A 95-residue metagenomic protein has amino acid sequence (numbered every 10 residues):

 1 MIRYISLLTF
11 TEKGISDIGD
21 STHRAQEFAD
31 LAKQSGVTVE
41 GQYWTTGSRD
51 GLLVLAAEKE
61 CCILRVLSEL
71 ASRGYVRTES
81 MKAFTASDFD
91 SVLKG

Functional and structural regions predicted by a protein language model:
M1-K33, T38, T45-R49, F84 (+1 more regions): Short S/T/G/P-rich N-terminal loop/turn motif that feeds into the first structured element of a domain
Y4, G51, V76-T78: Structural detector for hydrophobic anchor residues on beta-strands
T9, V54-A56: Short hydrophobic/aromatic beta-strand micro-patches that form the beta-sheet surface supporting nucleotide- or nucleic
H23-A25, L55, L64, L70 (+1 more regions): Hydrophobic alpha-helical segments
V39-Q42, T78-S80: Generic structural signal for residues in well-ordered beta-strands
A57-S87: An amphipathic, aromatic/His-enriched active-site/gating alpha helix that lines ligand/cofactor pockets
